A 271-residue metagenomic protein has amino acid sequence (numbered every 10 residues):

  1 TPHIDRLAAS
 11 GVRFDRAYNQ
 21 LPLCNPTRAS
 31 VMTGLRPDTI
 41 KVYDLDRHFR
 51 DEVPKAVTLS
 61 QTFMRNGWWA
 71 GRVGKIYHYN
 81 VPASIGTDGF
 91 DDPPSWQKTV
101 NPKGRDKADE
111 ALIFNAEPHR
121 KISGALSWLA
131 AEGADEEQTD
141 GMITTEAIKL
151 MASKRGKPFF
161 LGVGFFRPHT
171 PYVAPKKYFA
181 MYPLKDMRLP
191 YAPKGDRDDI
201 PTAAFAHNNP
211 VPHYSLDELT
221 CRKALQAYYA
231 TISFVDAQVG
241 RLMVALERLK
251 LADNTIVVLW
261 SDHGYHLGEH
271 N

Functional and structural regions predicted by a protein language model:
T1-N271: Formylglycine-dependent sulfatase
